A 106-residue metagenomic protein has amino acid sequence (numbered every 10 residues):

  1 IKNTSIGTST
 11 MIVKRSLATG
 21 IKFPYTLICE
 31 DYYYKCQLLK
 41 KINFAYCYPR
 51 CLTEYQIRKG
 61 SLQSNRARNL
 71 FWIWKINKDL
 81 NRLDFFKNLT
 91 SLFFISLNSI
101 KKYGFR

Functional and structural regions predicted by a protein language model:
I1-R68, W72: Conserved nucleotide-sugar donor-binding catalytic segment
A45, C51-L52, K59-R106: Non-catalytic, C-terminal membrane-associated alpha-helical segments of glycosyltransferases
